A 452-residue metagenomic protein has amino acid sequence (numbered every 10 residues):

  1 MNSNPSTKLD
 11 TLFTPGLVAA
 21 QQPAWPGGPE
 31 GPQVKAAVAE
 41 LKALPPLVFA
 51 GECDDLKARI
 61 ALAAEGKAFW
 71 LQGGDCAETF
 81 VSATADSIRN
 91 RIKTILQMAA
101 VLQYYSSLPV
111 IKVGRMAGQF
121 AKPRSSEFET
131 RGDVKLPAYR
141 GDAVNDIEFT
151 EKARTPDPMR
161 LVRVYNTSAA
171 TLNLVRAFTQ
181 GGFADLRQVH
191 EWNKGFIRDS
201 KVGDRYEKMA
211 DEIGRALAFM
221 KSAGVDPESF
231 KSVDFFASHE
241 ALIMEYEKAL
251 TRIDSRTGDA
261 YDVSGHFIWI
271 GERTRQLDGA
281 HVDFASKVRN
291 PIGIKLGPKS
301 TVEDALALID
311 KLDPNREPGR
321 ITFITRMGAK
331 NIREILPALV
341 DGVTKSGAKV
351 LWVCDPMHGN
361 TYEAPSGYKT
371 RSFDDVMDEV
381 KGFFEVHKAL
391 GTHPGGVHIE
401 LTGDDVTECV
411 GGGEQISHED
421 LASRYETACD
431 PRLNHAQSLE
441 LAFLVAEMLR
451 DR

Functional and structural regions predicted by a protein language model:
N2-A143: Long, contiguous, compositionally biased segments that the model treats as domain-scale units
D55-K57, D278-H281, L308, P337-L339: Glycine-rich, charged/polar anion/phosphate-binding loops that engage phosphate groups from diverse ligands
G74, G114, G297, D355-M357 (+1 more regions): Anionic group-transfer/hydrolysis microenvironments
E78, A83-G328, Y368-R371, E379 (+2 more regions): Active-site-facing alpha/beta catalytic cores
A305-L308, P314, R320-W352, H358-T407: Non-transmembrane, aqueous-exposed alpha-helical and coiled segments at domain scale
G411-G412: C-terminal structured domain segments
